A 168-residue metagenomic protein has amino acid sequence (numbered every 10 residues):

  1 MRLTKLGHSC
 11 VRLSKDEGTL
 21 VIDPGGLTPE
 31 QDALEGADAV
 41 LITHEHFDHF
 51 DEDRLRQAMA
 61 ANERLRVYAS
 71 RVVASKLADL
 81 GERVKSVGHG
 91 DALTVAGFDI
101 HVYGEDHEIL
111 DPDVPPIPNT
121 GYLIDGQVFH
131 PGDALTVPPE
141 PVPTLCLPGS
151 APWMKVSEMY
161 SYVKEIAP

Functional and structural regions predicted by a protein language model:
M1-E35, S86-P141, P152-E158: Core dinuclear metal-dependent hydrolase active-site scaffold
L27-A69, P143-C146: Active-site metal-binding motif and surrounding structural segment of the metallo-beta-lactamase
H46, V73, L135, S150-P152: Catalytic metal-binding/acid-base residues of hydrolase active sites
R54, A58, P118, M159-Y162: A general structural detector for well-ordered alpha-helical segments in enzyme core domains, enriched
L55-E108: Portal/gating segments that form or line small-molecule/metal binding sites
R64, E158-P168: Proline-aspartate-enriched helix->loop->beta-strand connector
L80-E82, P141, I166-A167: Short, structured coil segments at secondary-structure junctions
